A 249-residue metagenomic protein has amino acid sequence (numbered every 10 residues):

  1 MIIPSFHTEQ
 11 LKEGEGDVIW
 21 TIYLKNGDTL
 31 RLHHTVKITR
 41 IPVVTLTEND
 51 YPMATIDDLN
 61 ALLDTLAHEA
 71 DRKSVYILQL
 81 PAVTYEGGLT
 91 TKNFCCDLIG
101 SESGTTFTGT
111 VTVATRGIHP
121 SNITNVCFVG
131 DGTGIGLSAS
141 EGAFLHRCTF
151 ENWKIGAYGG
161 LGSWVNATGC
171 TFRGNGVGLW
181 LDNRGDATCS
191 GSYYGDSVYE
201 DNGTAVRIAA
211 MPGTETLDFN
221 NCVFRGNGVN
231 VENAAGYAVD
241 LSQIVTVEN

Functional and structural regions predicted by a protein language model:
M1-S5: Aromatic sugar-binding surface patches on proteins that engage polysaccharides or sugar-phosphate polymers
G14-V18: Exposed beta-strand face motif in extracellular beta-rich ectodomains
Y23-L32: Short, exposed coil/turn segments at beta-strand boundaries within extracellular/luminal domains
T35-D64: Right-handed parallel beta-helix/beta-solenoid
Y51, I56-D57, D71-C96, E102-T110: N-terminal extracellular ligand-recognition/capping segment immediately after the signal peptide
A54-D57, C96-L137, R147: Right-handed parallel beta-helix/beta-spiral solenoid domain characteristic of secreted/periplasmic
G88-T91, T105-I118, T133-S140, I155-G162 (+3 more regions): Glycine-rich beta-solenoid repeat tracts in large extracellular/virion proteins
D97-G100, P120-N125, G142-R147, W164-T168 (+3 more regions): All-beta strand scaffolds that present successive hydrophobic residues in beta-strands
